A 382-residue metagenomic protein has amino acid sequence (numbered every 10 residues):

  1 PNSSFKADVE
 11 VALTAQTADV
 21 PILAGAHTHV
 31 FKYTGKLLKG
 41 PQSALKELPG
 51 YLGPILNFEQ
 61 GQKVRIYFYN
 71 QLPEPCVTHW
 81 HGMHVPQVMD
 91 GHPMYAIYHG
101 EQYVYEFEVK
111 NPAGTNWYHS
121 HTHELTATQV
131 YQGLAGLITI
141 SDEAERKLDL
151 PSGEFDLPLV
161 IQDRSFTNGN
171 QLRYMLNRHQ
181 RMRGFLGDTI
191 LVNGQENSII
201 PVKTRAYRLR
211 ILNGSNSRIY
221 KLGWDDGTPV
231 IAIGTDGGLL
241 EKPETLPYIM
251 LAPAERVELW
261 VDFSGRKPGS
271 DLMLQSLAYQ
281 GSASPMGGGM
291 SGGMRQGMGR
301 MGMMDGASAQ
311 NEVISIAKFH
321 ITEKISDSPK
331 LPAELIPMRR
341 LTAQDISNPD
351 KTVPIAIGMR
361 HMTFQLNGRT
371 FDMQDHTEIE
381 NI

Functional and structural regions predicted by a protein language model:
P1-S264, Q280-S282, G288-F364: Histidine-centered copper-binding motifs that mark active-site loops of extracellular/periplasmic copper enzymes
I66, S270-L272: Short, well-structured beta-strand segments within conserved domains
F263, L272-S276: Extended, domain-scale alpha-helical bundle/helix-rich regions
T352-I382: C-terminal substrate/ligand-recognition segments
